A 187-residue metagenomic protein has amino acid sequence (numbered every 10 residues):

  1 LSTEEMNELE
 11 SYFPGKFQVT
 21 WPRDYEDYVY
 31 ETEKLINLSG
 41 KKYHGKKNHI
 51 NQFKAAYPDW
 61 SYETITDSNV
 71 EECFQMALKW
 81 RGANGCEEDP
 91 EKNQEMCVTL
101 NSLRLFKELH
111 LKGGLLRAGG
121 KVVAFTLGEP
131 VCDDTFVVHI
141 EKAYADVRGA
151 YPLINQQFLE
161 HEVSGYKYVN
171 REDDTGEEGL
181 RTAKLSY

Functional and structural regions predicted by a protein language model:
L1, K46, M96-T99: Well-ordered, non-membrane alpha-helical segments in soluble/globular domains
L1-N7, K167-N170: A short amphipathic beta-strand at an alpha->beta junction
M6-W21, N48, T175-Y187: Conserved active-site alpha-helix within GNAT-family acetyltransferase domains
F13, F53, L103-F106, F158-V163: Alpha-helix C-terminal capping segments
F13-E87: Acyltransferase donor/substrate-recognition loop-hinge adjacent to the catalytic core
S68-V122: Short, conserved active-site entrance elements at the starts or edges of catalytic domains
L111-Y187: Aromatic (often tryptophan-rich) hydrophobic motifs at membrane interfaces
